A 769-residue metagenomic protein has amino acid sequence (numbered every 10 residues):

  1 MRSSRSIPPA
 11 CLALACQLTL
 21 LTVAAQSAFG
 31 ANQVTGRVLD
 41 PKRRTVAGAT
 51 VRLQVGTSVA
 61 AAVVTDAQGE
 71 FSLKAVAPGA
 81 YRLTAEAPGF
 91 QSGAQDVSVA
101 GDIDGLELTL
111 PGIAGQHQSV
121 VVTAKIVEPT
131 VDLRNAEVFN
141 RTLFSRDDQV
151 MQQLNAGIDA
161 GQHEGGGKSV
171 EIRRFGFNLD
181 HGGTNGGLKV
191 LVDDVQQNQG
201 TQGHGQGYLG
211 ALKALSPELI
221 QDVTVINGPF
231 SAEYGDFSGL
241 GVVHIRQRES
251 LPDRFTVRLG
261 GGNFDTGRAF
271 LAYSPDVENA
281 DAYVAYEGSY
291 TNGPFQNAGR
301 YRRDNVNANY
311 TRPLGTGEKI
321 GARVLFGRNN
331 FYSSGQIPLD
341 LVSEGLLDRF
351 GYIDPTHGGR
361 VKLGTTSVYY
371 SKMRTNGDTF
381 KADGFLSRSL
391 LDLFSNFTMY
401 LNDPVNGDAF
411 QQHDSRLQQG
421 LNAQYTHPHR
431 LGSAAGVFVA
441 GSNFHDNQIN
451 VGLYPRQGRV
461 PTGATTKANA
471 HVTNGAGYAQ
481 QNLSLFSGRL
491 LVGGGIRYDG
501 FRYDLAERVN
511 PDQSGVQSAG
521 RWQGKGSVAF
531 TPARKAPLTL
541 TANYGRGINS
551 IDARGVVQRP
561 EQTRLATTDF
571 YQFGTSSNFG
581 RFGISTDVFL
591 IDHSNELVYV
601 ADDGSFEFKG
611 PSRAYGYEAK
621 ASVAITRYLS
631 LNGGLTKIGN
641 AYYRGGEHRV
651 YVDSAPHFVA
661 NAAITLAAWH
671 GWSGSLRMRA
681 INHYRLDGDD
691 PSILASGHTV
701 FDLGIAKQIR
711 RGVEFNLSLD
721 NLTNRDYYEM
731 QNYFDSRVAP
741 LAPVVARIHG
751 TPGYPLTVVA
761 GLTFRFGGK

Functional and structural regions predicted by a protein language model:
L39-R44, T50-R52, G56, E86-F90 (+4 more regions): Short, acidic, small-residue-rich periplasmic hinge/interaction motif at the N-terminus of Gram-negative outer-membrane
G105-T109, D148-M151, S169-E171, L188-D193 (+5 more regions): N-terminal periplasmic accessory domains that precede and gate Gram-negative outer-membrane beta-barrel machines
N140, D180, V195-N227, I245-R246 (+1 more regions): Short acidic/polar hinge/loop motifs at secondary-structure boundaries that mediate gating or recognition
Q149-Q199, N549: Extracytoplasmic beta-strand/coil segments of soluble accessory domains associated with Gram-negative outer-membrane
T256, G261-Y290, F295-S334, G358-T379 (+1 more regions): Transmembrane beta-barrel wall of Gram-negative outer-membrane proteins
Y369, T379-F397, T531-N549, R564-A624 (+2 more regions): Membrane-embedded beta-barrel scaffold of Gram-negative outer-membrane proteins
Y425-T426, G432, L485-V492, D499-F501 (+3 more regions): Gram-negative outer-membrane beta-barrel transporters
R627, L631, A680-R685, K707-K769: C-terminal beta-signal and adjacent terminal beta-strands/loops of Gram-negative outer-membrane beta-barrel proteins
